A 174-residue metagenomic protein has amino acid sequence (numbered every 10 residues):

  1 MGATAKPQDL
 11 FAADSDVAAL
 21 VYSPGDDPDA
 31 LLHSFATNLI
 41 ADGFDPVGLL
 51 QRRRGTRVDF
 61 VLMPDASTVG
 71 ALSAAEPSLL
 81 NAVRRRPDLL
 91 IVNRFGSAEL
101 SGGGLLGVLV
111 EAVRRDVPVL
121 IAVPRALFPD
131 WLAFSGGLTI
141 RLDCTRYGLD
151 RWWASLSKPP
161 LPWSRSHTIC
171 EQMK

Functional and structural regions predicted by a protein language model:
M1-P46: Glycine-rich P-loop/Walker A and Walker A-like loops and their local beta1-loop-alpha1 context in P-loop NTPases
D29-A71: N-terminal phosphate/diphosphate-binding loop that engages ATP/GTP or pyrophosphate donors across diverse enzyme folds
F35-N38, G107-R115: Catalytic-core regions built around general acid/base machinery
S67-L90, E99-L100: Phosphate-binding/switch loop-helix module in NTP-utilizing enzymes
R86-L89, R115-A122: Loop/turn-to-beta-strand initiation segments
A98-L105, W131: Conserved ATPase-coupling elements of RecA-like P-loop NTPase cores
R125-T139: Glycine-rich, charge-decorated loop segments at or immediately adjacent to ligand/cofactor-binding or catalytic sites
T145-K174: A charged, well-structured terminal subsegment
